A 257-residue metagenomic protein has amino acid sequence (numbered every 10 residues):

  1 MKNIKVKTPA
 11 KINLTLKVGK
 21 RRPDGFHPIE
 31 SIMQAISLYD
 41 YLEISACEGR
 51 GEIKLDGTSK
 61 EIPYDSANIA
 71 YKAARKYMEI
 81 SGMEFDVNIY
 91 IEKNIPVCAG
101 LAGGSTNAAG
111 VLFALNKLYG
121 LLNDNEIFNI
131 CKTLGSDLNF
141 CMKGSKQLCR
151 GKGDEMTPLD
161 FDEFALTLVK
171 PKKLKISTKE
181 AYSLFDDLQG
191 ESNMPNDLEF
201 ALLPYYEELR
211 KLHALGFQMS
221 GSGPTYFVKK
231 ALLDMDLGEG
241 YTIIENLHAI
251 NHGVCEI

Functional and structural regions predicted by a protein language model:
M1-A99, K117-L121, K170, L247: ATP-binding N-lobe of GHMP and related small-molecule kinases
T8-K11, P23, E92, C98-A102 (+4 more regions): Short glycine/serine/threonine-biased micro-segments
A10-I12, D40, V87, S136 (+3 more regions): Change "...and in nucleic-acid phosphodiester-cleaving endonucleases..." to "...and in nucleic-acid processing enzymes
G49-P63, V111, K132, G190-N196: Short, basic/glycine-rich phosphate-binding loops at helix/coil junctions that contact nucleotide phosphates
I53, C141-Q218, T225-I257: Conserved, helical-rich catalytic subdomain that frames metal- and/or nucleotide-binding sites in enzyme alpha/beta
A73-I80, E126, I130-T133, E208-L212 (+1 more regions): Generic non-transmembrane alpha-helical segments
Y90-Y119, S136, F217-K229: Glycine/serine-rich anion-binding loops at beta->alpha junctions that coordinate negatively charged ligand groups
L112-L148: Contiguous, small/hydrophobic- and glycine-enriched helical/loop subdomains that border and often "cap" functional
